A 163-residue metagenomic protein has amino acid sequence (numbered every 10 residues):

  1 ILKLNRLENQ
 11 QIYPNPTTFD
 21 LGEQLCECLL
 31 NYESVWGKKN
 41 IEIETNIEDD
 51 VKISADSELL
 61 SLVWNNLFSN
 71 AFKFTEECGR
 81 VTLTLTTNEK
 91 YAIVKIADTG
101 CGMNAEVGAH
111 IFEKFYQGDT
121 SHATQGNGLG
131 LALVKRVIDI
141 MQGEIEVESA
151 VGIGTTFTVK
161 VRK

Functional and structural regions predicted by a protein language model:
N15-D20, G37, E42-K52: Conserved catalytic submotifs in the C-terminal HATPase_c
S34, C101-G102: Glycine-rich G1-box
A71-F72: Short helix-loop "hinge" at the ATP-lid/N-box region of the Bergerat-fold HATPase_c
C78-K90: Short beta-strand/loop element within the Bergerat-fold HATPase_c
D98: Acidic ATP/Mg2+-coordinating residue in the GHKL
M103-F115, K135: Short conserved segment of the HATPase_c
